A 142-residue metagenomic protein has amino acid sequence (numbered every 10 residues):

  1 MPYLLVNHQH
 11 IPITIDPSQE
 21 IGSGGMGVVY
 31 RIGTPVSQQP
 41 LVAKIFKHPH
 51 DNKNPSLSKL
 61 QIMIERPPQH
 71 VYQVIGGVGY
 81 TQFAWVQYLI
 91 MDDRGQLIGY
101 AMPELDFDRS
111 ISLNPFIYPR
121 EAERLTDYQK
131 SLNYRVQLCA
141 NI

Functional and structural regions predicted by a protein language model:
P2-N52, V78-W85, D92-D93: ATP-binding glycine-rich phosphate-binding loop
L4, A43, L57-I62, Y118 (+1 more regions): Generic preference for hydrophobic/aromatic residues in regular secondary structure cores
I11, P68, R124-D127: Generic, low-specificity signal for short hydrophobic/alpha-helical stretches with a mild N-terminal bias, encompassing
I11-I15, I21, I32, I45 (+7 more regions): Weak global preference for isoleucine
Q19, K47, G76, L132-C139: Short, charged/polar micro-motifs that form catalytic or ligand-binding hotspots
R31, K53-S56, H70, D93-Q96 (+1 more regions): Generic marker of "main functional regions" within proteins
P49-G79: The N-lobe alphaC helix and its flanking beta3-alphaC-beta4 segment of protein kinase-like domains, centered on
T81-A140: Conserved structural core of kinase catalytic domains
